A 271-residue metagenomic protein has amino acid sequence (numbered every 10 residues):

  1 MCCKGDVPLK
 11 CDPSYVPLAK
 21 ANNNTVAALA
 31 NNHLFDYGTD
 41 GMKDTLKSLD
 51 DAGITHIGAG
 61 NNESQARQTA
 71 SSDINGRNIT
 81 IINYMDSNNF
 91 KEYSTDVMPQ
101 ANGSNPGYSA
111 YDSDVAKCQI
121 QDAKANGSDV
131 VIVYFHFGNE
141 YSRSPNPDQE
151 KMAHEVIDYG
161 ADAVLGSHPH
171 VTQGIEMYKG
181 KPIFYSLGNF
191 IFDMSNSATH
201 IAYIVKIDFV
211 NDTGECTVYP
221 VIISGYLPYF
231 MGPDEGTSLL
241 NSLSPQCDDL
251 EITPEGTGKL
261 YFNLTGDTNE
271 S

Functional and structural regions predicted by a protein language model:
M1-S271: Acidic, metal/ion-coordinating pockets
